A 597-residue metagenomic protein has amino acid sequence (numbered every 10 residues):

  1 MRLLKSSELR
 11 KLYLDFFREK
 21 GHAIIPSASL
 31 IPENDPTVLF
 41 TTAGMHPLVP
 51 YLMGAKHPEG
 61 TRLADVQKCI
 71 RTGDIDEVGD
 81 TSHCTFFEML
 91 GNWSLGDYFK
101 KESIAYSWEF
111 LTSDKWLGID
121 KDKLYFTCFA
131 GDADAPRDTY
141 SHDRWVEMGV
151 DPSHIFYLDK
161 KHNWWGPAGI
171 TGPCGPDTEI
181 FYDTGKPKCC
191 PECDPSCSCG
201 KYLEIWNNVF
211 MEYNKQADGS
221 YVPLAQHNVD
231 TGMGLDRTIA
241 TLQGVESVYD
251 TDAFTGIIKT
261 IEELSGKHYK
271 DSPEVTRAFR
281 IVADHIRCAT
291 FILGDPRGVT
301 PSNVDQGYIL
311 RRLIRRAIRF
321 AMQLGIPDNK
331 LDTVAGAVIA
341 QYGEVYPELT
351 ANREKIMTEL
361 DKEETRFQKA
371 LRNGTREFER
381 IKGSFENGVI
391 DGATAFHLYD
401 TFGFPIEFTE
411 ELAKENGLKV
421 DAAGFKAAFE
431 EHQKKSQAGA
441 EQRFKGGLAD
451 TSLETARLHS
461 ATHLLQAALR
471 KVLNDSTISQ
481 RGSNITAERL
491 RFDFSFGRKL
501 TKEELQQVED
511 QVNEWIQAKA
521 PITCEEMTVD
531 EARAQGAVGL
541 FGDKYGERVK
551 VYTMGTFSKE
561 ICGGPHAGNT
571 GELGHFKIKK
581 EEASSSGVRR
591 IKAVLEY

Functional and structural regions predicted by a protein language model:
M1-Y597: A glycine- and charged-residue-rich anion-binding loop/surface
